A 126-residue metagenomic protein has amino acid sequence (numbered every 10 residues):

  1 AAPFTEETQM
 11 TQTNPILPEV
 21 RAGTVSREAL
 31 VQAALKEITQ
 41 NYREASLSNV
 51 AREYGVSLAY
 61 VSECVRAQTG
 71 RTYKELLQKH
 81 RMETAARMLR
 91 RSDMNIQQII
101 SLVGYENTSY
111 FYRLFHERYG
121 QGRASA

Functional and structural regions predicted by a protein language model:
A1-A45, N49-Y60, A67, R71-Y73 (+1 more regions): Inter-domain helical "communication" segments and dimerization helices that couple sensory or membrane-embedded modules
T5-E6, S62, M82, Y105: Intrinsic disorder/low-complexity signal
E7, V50, S92, L114-E117: Low-complexity, intrinsically disordered/propeptide-like segments
Q32-Q40, A67-E106: Terminal helix-turn-helix DNA-binding modules in bacterial transcription factors
A45, C64-M88, Y110, L114-A126: Alpha-helical DNA-contacting segments of helix-turn-helix folds
S48-S57, V61, V65, I99-E106 (+2 more regions): Append "Primarily bacterial transcriptional regulators
